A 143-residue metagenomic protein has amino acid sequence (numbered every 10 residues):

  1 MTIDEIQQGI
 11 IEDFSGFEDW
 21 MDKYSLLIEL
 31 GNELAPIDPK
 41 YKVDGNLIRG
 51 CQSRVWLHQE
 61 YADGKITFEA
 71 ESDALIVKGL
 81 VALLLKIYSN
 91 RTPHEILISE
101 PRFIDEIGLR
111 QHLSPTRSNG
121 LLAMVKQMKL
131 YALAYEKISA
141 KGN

Functional and structural regions predicted by a protein language model:
I3-I10, G16-R54, Y61-A62, I104-N143: N-terminal intrinsically disordered, cationic/polar leader segments that include organellar targeting peptides
G64-I66: Hydrophobic residues embedded in beta-strands of well-ordered beta-sheets
S72-D73: A short interface-forming secondary-structure element
V77-G79: Short Cys/His-based metal-binding microdomains
V81-R91: Alpha-helical support elements that line or immediately flank enzyme active sites and cofactor-binding pockets
N90-I107: Glycine-rich phosphate/pyrophosphate-binding loops and their adjacent beta-strand/loop elements at enzyme active sites
